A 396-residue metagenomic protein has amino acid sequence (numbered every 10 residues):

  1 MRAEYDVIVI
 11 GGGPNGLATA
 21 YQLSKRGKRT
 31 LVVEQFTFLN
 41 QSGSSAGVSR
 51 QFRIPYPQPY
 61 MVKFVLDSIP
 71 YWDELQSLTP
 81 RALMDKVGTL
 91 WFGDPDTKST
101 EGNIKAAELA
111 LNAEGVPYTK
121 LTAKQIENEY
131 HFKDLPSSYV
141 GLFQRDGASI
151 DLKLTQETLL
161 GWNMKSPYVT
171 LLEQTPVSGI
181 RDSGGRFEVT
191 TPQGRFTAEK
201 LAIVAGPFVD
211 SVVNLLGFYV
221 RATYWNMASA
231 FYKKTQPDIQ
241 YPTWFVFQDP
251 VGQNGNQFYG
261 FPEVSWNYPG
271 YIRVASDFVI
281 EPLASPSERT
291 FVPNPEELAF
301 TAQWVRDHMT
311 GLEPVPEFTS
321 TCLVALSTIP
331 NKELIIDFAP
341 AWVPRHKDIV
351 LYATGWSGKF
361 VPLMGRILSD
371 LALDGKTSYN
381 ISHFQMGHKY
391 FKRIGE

Functional and structural regions predicted by a protein language model:
R2-N15: Beta1/beta-strand and adjacent pyrophosphate-binding region of the FAD-binding site in flavoprotein oxidoreductases
I8-I10, F196-F208: Short hydrophobic core segments
Y21-K25, P80-G88, P207-K347: Active-site substrate-recognition segment that forms the wall of the catalytic cavity or substrate channel
S24-S45: Glycine-rich FAD pyrophosphate-binding loop
S49-E129, S138-Y139, Q257-F258: Dinucleotide-binding Rossmann-like beta1-alpha1 core, especially the glycine-rich loop that anchors the ADP
K63-L66, D96-G102, L142-G161, V292-E297: Short beta-strand to alpha-helix junction loop
L142-E199: Helical element adjacent to the flavin cofactor pocket in flavoenzyme catalytic cores
W304-E396: C-terminal catalytic lobe of FAD-dependent flavoproteins
